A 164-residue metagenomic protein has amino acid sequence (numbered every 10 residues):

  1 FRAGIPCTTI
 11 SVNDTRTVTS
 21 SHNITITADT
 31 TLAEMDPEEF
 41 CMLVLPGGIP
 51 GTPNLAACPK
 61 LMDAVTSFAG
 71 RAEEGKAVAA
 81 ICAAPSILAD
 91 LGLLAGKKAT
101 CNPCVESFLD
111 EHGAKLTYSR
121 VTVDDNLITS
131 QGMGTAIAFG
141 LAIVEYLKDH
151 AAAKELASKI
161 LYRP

Functional and structural regions predicted by a protein language model:
F1-V78, S86-D90, G96, F108-Y118 (+1 more regions): Extended, subdomain-level signal for the structured scaffold at the beginning of enzyme domains
C82: Catalytic, metal-anchored helix/loop core of enzyme active sites in primary metabolism
P103-V105: Long, charge-patterned amphipathic alpha-helical coiled-coil/hairpin "stalk" segments used as oligomerization
V123: Cytochrome P450 catalytic-domain "roof"
